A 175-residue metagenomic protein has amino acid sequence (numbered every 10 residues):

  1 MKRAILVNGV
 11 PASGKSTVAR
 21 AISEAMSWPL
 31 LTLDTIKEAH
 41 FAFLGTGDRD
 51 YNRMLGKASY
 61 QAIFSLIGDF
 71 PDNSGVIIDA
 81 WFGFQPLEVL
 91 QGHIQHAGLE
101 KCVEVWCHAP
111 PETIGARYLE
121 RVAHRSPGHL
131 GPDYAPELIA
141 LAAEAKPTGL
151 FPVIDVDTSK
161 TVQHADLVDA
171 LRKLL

Functional and structural regions predicted by a protein language model:
V7: Hydrophobic anchor at the beta1->P-loop junction of P-loop NTPases
V10: P-loop (Walker A) phosphate-binding loop of NTP-binding proteins
S13: ATP-binding Walker
S16: Walker A/P-loop
R20-G68: Conserved substrate/cofactor phosphate-moiety recognition/catalytic segment in nucleotide-dependent phosphotransferases
L55-L99: Glycine-rich phosphate-binding loop used to anchor ATP phosphates in small-molecule kinases, encompassing both
A97-Y118: Conserved phosphate-donor/acceptor-positioning beta-strand/loop module used by diverse small-molecule
A123-L167: Small-molecule kinase domains that catalyze NTP-dependent phosphoryl transfer to phosphate-bearing small molecules
